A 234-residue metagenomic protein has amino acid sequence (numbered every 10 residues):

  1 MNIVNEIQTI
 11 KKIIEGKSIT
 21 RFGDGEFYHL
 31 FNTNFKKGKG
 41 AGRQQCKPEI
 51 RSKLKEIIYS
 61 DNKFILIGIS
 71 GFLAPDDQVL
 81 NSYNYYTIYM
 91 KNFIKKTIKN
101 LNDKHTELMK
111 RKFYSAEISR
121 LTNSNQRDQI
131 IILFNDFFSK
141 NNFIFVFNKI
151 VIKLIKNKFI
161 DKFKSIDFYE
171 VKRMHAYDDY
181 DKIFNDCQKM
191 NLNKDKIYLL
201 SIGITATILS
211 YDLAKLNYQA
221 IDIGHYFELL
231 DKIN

Functional and structural regions predicted by a protein language model:
M1-D161: Electropositive, gly/pro-rich neighborhoods at or near active sites that engage anionic ligands
M109-R120, F163-I183: Glycine-rich phosphate-binding "P-loop"
F147, I197-T205, D222: Glycine-rich anion-binding loop/nest that anchors nucleotide
I152-I155, A206-S210: Short, well-ordered alpha-helical microsegments
F159-K162, M190, S210-I221: Short, surface-exposed basic-aromatic patches at helix termini and helix-loop junctions that form
E170-D178, Y218-N234: Short, flexible loop segments at boundaries between secondary-structure elements
K182-N191: Short amphipathic alpha-helix with an adjacent loop that forms part of the alpha/beta core around
